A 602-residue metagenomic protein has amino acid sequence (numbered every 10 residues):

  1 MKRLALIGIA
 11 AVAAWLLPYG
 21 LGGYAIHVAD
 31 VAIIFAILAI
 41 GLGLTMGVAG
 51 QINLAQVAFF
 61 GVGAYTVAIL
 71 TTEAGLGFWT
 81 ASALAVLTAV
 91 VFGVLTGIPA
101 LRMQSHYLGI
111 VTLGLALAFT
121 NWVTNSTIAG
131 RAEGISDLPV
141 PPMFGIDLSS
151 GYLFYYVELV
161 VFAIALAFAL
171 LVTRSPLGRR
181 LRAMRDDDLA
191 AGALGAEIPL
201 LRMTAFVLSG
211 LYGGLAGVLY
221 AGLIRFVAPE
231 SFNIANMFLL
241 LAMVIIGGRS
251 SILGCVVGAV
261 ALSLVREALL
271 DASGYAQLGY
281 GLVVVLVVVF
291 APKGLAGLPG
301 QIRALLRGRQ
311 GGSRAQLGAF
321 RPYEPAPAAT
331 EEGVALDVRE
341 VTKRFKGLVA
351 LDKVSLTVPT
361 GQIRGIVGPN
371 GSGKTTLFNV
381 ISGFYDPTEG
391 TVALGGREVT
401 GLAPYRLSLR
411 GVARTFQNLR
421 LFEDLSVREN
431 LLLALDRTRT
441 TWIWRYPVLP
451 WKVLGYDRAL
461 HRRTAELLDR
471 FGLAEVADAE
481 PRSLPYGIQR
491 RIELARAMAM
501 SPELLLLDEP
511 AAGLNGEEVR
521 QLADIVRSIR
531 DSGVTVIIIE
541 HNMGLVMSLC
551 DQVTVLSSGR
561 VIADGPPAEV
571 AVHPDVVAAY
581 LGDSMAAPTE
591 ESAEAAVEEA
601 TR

Functional and structural regions predicted by a protein language model:
M1-G318: Transmembrane alpha-helices and adjacent helix-loop boundaries
A14, M103, L166, E267 (+6 more regions): Residue-level detector of alpha-helix boundaries and kinks
Y19, L44, L171, A328-E331 (+2 more regions): Generic marker of residues within folded, mature protein domains
H27, H106, F320-P325, H461 (+2 more regions): Histidine (H) residue identity feature
R309-D337, K343: Primarily ABC-family ATPase nucleotide-binding module
E331-D337, T342-R602: Glycine-rich phosphate-binding loops of nucleotide-dependent enzymes
